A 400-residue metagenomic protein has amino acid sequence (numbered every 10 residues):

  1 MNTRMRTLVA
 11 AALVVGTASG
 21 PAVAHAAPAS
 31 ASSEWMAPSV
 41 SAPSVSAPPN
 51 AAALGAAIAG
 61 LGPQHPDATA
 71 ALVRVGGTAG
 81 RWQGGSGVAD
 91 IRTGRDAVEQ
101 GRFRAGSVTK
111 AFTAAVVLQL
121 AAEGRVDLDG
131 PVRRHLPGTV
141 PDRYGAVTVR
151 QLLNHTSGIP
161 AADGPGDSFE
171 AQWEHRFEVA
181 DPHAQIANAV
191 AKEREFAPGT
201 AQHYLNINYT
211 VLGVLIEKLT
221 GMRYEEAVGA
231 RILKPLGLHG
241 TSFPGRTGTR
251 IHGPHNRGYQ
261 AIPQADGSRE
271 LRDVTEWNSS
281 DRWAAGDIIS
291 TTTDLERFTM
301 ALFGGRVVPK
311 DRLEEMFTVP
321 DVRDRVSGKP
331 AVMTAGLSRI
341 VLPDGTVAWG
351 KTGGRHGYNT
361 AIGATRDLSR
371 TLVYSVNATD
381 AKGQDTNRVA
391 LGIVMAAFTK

Functional and structural regions predicted by a protein language model:
M1-A12: N-terminal export and membrane-targeting signals
N2-T3, P21-G84, E270-K400: Catalytic loop of the DD-peptidase/beta-lactamase superfamily, centered on the K-T-G motif and neighboring
A11-G20: Bacterial N-terminal signal peptides
G20-P21, L120: Hydrophobic membrane-targeting alpha-helices
N50, L54, A105, T109 (+4 more regions): Hydrophobic (often cysteine-bearing) scaffold residues that line and stabilize catalytic clefts of nucleotide/cofactor
P66-T69, T93-R150, F196-L205, W283: Short active-site loop at a secondary-structure junction that contains or immediately precedes the catalytic residue(s)
G87-A89: Solvent-exposed serine/threonine-rich low-complexity stretches and specific carbohydrate-binding patches
R143-V347: Short, surface-exposed loop or secondary-structure junction motifs that flank catalytic or metal-binding residues
